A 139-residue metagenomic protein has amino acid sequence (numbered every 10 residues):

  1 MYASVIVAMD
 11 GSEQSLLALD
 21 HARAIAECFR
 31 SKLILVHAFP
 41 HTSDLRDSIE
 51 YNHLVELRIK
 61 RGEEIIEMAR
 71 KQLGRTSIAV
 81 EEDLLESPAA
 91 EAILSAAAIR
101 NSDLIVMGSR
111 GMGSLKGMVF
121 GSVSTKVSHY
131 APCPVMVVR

Functional and structural regions predicted by a protein language model:
A3-I49, Q72, T76-I78: Small/aliphatic-rich secondary-structure junction motif
I34, E81, M136: Conserved beta-strand positions in the Rossmann-like core of class I SAM-dependent methyltransferases
H37-A38, G108-R110, R139: Short secondary-structure boundary segments
Y51-L54, I99-N101, V123-S124: Short, hinge-like loop/turn segments at secondary-structure boundaries
N52-E64: A short acidic, glycine-rich active-site loop that binds or catalyzes chemistry on phosphate/adenosine moieties
K71-I105: Structural beta-alpha unit
L104-H129: Glycine-rich, Arg-bearing micro-motifs that act as flexible, cationic patches
Y130-R139: Short, acidic/small-residue loops that bind anionic groups at enzyme active sites
